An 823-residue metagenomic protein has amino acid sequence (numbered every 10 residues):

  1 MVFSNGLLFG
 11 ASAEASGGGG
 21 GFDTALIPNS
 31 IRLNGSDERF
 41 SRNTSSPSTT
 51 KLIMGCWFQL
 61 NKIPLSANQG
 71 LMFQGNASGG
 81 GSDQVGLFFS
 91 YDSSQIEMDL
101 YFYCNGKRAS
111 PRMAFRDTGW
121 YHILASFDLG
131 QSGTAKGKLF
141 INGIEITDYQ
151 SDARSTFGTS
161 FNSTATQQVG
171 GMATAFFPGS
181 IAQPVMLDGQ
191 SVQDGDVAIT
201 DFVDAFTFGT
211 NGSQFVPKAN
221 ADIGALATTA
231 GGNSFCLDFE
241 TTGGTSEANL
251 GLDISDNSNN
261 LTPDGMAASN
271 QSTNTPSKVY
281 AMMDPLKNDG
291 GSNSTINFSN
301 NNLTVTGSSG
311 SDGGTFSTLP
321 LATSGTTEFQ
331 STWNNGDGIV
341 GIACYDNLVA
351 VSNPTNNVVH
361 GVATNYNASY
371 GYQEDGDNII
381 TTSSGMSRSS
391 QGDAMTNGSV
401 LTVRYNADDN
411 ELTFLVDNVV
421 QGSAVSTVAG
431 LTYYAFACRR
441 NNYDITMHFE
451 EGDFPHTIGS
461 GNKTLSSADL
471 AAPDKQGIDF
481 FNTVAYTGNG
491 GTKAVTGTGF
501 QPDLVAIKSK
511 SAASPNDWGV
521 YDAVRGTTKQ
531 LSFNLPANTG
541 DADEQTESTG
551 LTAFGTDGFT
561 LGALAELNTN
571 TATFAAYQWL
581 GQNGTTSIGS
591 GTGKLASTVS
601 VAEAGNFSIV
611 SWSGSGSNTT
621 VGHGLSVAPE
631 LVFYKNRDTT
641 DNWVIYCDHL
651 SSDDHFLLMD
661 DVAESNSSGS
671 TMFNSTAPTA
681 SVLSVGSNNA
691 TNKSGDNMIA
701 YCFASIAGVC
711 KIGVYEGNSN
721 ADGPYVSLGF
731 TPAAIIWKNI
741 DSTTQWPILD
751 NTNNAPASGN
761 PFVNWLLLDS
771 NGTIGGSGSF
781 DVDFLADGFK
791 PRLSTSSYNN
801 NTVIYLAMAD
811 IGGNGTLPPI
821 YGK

Functional and structural regions predicted by a protein language model:
V2, G21-S191, T210-S246: Extracellular glycan-associated modules
V2-G6, G10-N29, S36, G133 (+11 more regions): Extended recognition patches within non-cytosolic domains
V2-T50, I96-C104, S163-A165, A268-M282 (+2 more regions): Low-complexity, glycine/proline/serine-rich flexible segments
L26, K51-K62, F140, T174-T207 (+8 more regions): Extracellular, beta-strand-rich glycan-interacting domains
F58-Q69, S309-Y370: Secretory/extracellular carbohydrate-interaction modules and structurally similar beta-sandwich "look-alikes"
Q69-L100, I342-D377, L531-L535, L657: Glycan-recognition/cleft segments
Y101-H122, G376-V400, G624: Short, aromatic/His-centered strand-loop micro-motif at the edge of beta-sheets
G119-L129, L139, F329-S331, G398-Y405 (+3 more regions): Short tryptophan-centered beta-strand motifs in secreted/extracellular beta-sheet-rich domains of glycan-recognition
